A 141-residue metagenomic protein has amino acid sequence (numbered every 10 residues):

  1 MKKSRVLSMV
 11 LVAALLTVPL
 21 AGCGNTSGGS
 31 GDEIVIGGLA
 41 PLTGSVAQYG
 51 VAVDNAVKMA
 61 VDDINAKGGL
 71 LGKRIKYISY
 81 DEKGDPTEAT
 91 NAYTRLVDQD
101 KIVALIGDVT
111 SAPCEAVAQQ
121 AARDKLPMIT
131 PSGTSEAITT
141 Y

Functional and structural regions predicted by a protein language model:
M1-V35, A66: Short, low-complexity disordered leader/linker segments with a strong preference for bacterial N-terminal type II
S27, G31, N55-Y77: Signal peptide-proximal N-terminal region of secreted/periplasmic/extracellular or secretory-lumen proteins
G37-K58, Y80-T87, V109-T110: Extracytoplasmic "Venus flytrap"
T43-V46, A60-V61, N65-G68, V97-D100 (+2 more regions): Sec/Tat-exported extracytoplasmic proteins
I78-S79, K83-V103: Short, well-structured alpha-helical segments in soluble
K101-Y141: Extracytoplasmic ligand/sensor domains, especially the bilobed periplasmic-binding protein
